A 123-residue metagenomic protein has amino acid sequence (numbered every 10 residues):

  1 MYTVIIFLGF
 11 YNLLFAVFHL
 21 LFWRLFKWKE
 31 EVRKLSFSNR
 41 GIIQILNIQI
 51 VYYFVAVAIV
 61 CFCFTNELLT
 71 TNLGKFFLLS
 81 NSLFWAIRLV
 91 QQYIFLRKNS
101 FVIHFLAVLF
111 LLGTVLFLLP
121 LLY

Functional and structural regions predicted by a protein language model:
Y2-F7, L35-R40, E67-F76, K98-L109: Non-cytosolic membrane-interface motifs at loop->transmembrane helix junctions
F10, L14-W23, S38-N66, L79-A86: Core segments of alpha-helical transmembrane spans in multipass integral membrane proteins
L20, W28-R33, A58, L89-V90 (+1 more regions): Short linear sequence elements within intrinsically disordered, low-complexity coil regions
R24-E31, N66-L69, L96-S100, L122: Transmembrane helix-loop junctions in multipass membrane proteins, especially transporters and channels
A58-C61, Q92, P120: Residue-level signal for well-ordered alpha-helical scaffold segments within enzymatic catalytic domains
S82-H104, L122-Y123: Membrane-helix boundary connector in multi-pass membrane proteins
V115-Y123: Juxtamembrane boundary at the C-terminal end of a transmembrane helix
